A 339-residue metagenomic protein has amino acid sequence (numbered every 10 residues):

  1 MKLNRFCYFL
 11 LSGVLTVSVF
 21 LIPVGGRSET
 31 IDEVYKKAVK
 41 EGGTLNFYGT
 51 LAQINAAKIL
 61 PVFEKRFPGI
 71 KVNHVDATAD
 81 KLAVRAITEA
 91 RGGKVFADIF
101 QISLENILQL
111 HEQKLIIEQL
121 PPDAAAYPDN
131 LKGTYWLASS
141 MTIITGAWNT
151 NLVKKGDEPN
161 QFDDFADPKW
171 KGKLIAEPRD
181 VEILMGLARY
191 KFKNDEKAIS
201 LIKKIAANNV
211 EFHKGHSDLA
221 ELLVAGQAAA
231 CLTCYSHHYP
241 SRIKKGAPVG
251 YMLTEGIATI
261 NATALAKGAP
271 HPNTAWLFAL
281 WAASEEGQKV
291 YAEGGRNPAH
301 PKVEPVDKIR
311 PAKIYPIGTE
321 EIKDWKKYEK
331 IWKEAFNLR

Functional and structural regions predicted by a protein language model:
F9-I22: Bacterial N-terminal signal peptides
D32, N46-P61, N73-A90, K94-Q227: Extracytoplasmic ligand-binding site segments that recognize negatively charged/polar headgroups
I59, K197, L201, P270-A282 (+1 more regions): Short amphipathic alpha-helical coupling segments at ligand-binding clamshell hinges and other catalytic/signaling
E105-Q109, A228-P248: A ligand-binding cleft/hinge motif common to bilobed small-molecule-binding domains
A126-D129, M141-I144, L201-A206, F212-H213 (+2 more regions): Periplasmic-binding protein-like
T145-L152, A188-K191, T259-T274, V290-Y291: A bilobed periplasmic-binding-protein/Venus flytrap-type ligand-binding module shared by bacterial periplasmic
W170-R179, A282-V303: Periplasmic-binding protein-like
P305-R339: Extracellular/periplasmic bilobal clamshell ligand-binding domains
